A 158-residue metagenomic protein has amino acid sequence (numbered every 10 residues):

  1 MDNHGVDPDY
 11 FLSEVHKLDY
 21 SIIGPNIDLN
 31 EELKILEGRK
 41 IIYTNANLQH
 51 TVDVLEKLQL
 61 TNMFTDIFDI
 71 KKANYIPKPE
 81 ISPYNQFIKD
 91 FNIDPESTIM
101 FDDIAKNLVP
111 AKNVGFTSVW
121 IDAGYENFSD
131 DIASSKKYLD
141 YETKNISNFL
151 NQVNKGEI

Functional and structural regions predicted by a protein language model:
M1-K17: A metal-dependent, Asp-based hydrolase signature
D2, S21-I23, N151-G156: Short, solvent-exposed polar/charged micro-motifs at secondary-structure junctions
N3-D7, L36-K40, V114-F116: Short glycine/proline-enriched coil/turn segments at helix->beta-strand junctions
D7-F11, D28-E32, N148: Exposed alpha-helical structural elements
D9, Y20-I23, P95: A short hydrophobic/aromatic micro-motif that marks alpha-helical segments and, especially, helix-coil
V15-I42, N47-V52, I81: Short, acidic loop-to-helix structural element flanking the phosphoryl-transfer center in phosphate-processing enzymes
K34, N47-L48, V52-I158: Asp-based, Mg2+/Mn2+-dependent phosphohydrolase catalytic module
